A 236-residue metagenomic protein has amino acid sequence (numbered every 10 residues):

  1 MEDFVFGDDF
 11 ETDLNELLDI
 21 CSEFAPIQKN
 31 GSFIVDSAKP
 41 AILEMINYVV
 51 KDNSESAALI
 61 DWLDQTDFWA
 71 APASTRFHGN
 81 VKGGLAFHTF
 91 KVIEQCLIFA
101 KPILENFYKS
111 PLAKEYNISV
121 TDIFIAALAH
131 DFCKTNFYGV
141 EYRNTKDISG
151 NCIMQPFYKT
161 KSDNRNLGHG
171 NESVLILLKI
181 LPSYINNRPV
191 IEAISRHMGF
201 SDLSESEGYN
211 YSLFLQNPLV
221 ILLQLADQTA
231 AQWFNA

Functional and structural regions predicted by a protein language model:
V5-M154: Acidic/His-rich, divalent-metal-binding segments that scaffold phosphate/diphosphate chemistry
R76-V81, F87, L112-N235: Divalent metal-dependent catalytic cores for phosphoryl transfer on phosphate-bearing substrates
